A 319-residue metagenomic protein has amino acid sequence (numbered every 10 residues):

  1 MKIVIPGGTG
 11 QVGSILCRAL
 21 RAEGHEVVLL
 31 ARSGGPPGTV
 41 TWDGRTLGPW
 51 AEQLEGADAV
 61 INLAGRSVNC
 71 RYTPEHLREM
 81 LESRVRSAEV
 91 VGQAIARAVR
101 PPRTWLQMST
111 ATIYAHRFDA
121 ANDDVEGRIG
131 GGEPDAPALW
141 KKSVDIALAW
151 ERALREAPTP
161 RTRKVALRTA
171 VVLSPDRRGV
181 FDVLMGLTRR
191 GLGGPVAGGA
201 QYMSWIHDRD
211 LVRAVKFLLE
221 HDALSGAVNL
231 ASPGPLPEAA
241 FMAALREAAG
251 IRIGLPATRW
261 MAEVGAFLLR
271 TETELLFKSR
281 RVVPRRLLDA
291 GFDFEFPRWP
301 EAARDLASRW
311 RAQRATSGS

Functional and structural regions predicted by a protein language model:
I3-E23: N-terminal Rossmann NAD(P)H-binding glycine-rich loop of SDR-like oxidoreductase domains
G35-V90: NAD(P)H-binding glycine-rich loop region in Rossmannoid oxidoreductase-like domains and their noncatalytic homologs
E89-L139: Conserved Rossmann-fold NAD(P)-dependent oxidoreductase catalytic core, especially the SDR/UDP-sugar
S109, E151-P175: Conserved beta-loop-beta element that borders a ligand/cofactor-binding pocket
L148, P160-T162, L173-V183, L218-V228: Glycine/proline-rich active-site loop of Rossmann-fold NAD(P)-dependent oxidoreductases
M185-G194, Q201-L236: Alpha-helical substrate-binding/gating segment
L218-R270, R304-S319: Mid/C-terminal beta-alpha module of Rossmann-like enzyme folds, strongest in SDR-family dehydrogenases/epimerases
T273-S319: C-terminal amphipathic/interface module of NAD(P)-dependent oxidoreductases and related NAD-binding regulators
